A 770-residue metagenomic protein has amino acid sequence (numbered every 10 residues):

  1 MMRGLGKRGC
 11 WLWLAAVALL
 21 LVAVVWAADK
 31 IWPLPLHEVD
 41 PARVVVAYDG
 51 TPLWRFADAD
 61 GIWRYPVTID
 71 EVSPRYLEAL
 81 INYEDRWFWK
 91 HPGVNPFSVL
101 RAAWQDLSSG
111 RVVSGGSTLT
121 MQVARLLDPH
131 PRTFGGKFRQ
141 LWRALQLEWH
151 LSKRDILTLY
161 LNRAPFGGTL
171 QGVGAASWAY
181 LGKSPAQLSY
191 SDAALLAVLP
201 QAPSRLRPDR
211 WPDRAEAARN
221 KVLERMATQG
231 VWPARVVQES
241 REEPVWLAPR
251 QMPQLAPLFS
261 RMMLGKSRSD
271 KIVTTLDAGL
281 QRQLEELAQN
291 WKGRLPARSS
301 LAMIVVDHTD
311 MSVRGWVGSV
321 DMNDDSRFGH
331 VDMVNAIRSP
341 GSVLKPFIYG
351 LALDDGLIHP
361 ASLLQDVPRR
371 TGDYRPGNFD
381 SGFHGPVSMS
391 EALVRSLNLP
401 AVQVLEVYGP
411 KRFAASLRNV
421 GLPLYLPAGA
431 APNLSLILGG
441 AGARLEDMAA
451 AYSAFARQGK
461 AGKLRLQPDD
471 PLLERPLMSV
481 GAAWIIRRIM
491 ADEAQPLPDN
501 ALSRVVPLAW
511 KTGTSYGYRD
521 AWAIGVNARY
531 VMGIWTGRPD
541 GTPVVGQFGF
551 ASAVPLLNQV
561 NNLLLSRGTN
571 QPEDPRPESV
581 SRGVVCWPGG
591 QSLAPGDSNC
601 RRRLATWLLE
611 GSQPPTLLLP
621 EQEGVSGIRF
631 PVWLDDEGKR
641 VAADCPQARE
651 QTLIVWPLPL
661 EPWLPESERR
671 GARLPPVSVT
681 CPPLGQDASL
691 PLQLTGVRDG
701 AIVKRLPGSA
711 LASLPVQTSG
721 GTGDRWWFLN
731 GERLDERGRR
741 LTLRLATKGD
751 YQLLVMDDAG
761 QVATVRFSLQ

Functional and structural regions predicted by a protein language model:
M2-A297, H308-R314, S319, V367 (+1 more regions): Juxtamembrane regions of bacterial inner-membrane/periplasmic proteins, predominantly the peptidoglycan biogenesis
M2-K7, W232, L508-Q770: Soluble, non-transmembrane domains of envelope/secretory-pathway proteins that act on or interact with carbohydrate
L80-I81, M226, L284, M311 (+7 more regions): Active-site SXXK
W89-S98, Q171-G174, P233-V236, R327 (+3 more regions): Short, well-structured active-site flanking segments
S108-R132, A186, R250-G265, I358-F413 (+1 more regions): Conserved catalytic neighborhood of penicillin-recognizing serine enzymes
A144, P200-A218, R268-L280, N290 (+6 more regions): Active-site loop and adjoining helix of the penicillin-binding protein/serine DD-peptidase-beta-lactamase fold
D209, A215, P244-V245, L422-L477 (+4 more regions): Active-site-proximal helix/loop microenvironment of the serine DD-peptidase/beta-lactamase transpeptidase fold
V273-D277, Q281, G462-I524, T542-N570: Conserved active-site loop region of the serine DD-peptidase/beta-lactamase
